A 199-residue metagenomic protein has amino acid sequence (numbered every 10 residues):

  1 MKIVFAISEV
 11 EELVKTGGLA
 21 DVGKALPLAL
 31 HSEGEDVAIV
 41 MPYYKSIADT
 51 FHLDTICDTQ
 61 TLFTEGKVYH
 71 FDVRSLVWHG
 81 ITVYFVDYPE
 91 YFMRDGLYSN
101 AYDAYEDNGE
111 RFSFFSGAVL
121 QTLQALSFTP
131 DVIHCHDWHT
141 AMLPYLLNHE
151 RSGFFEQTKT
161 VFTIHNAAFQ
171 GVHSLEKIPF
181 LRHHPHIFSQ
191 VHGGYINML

Functional and structural regions predicted by a protein language model:
M1-L199: Catalytic cores of nucleotide-sugar-dependent glycosyltransferases that transfer UDP/GDP/TDP-activated
